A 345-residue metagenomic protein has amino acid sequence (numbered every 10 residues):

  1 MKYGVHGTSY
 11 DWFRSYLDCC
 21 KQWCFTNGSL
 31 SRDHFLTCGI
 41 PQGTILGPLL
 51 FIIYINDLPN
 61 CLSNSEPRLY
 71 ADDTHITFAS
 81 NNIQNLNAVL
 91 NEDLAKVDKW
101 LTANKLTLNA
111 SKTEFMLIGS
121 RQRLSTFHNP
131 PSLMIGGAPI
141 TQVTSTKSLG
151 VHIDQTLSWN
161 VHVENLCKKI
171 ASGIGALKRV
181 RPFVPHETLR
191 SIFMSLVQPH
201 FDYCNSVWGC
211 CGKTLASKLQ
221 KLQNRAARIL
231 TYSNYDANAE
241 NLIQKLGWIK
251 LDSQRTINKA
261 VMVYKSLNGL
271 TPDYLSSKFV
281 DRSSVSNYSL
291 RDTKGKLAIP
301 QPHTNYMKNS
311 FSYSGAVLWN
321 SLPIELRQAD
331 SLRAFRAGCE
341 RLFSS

Functional and structural regions predicted by a protein language model:
M1-P41: Conserved pre-catalytic core of RNA-dependent polymerases
M1-Y3, H75-K99: Catalytic palm subdomain of template-directed nucleic-acid polymerases, centered on the conserved carboxylate motif
F13, G43, Y70-H75, L101 (+8 more regions): Short, conserved catalytic/metal-binding micro-motifs enriched in Asp/Glu and His
C24-L50, T77-I83, L133, V151 (+4 more regions): Short, conserved non-catalytic motifs in the polymerase core
G28-L30, E92, L106-S145: Short, conserved micro-motifs composed of acidic
P48-T77: Active-site palm subdomain of RNA-directed nucleic acid polymerases
S63, G137-V207: Basic, alpha-helical interaction scaffolds
D98-M116, R123, L215-D281: Short, charged alpha-helical motifs in flexible N/C-terminal segments and linkers
